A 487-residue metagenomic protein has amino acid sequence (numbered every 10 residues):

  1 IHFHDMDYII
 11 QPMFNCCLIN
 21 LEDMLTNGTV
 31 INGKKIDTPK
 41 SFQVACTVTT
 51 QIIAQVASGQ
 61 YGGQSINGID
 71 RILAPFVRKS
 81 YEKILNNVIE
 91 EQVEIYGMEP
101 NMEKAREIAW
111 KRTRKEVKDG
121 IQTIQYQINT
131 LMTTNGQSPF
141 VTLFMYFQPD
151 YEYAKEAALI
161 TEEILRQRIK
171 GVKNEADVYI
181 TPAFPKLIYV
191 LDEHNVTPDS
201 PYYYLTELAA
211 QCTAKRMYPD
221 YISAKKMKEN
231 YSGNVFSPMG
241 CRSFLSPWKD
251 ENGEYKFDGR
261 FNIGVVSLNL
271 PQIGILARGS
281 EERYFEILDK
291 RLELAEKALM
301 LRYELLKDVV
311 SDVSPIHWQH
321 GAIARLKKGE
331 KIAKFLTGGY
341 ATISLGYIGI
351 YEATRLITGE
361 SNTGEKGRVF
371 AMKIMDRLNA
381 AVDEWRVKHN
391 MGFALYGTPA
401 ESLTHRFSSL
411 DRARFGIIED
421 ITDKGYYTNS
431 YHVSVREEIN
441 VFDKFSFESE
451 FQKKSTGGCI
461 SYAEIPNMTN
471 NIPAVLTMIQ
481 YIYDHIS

Functional and structural regions predicted by a protein language model:
I1-G339, L356, E360, G364-S487: Conserved catalytic cores of very large enzyme subunits
A341, L345-T354: Extended amphipathic alpha-helical segments enriched in small hydrophobics
